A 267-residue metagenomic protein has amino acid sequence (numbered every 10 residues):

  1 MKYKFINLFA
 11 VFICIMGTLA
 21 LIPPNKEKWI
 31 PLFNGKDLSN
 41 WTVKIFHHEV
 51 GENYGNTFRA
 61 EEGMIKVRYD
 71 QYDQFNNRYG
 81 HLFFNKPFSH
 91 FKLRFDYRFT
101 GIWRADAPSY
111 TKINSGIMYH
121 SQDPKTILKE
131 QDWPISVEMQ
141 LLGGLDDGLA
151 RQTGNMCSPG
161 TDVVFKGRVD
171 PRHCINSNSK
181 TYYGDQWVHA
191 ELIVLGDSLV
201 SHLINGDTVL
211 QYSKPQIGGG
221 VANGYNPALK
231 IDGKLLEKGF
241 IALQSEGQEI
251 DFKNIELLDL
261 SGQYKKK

Functional and structural regions predicted by a protein language model:
M1-F9: Bacterial N-terminal signal peptides that target proteins for export
I6, I13-M16, G196, I241: Generic signature of intrinsically disordered, low-complexity, basic-rich segments and short cationic peptides
A10, M16-E27: Bacterial Sec-dependent signal peptides at the C-terminal "C-region" and cleavage site
I22-K267: Carbohydrate-interacting regions of secretory-pathway proteins
